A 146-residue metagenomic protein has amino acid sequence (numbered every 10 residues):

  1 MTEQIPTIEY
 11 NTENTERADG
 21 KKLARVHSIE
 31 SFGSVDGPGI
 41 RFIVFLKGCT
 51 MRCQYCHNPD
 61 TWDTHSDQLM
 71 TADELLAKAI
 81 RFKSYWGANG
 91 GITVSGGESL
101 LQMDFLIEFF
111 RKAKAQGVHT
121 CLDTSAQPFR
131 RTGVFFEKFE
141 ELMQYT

Functional and structural regions predicted by a protein language model:
M1-F45, R52-S66, R81-A88: N-terminal [4Fe-4S]-dependent radical SAM core
A24, I40, N58-E141: Conserved Radical SAM active-site core
M143-T146: Non-cysteine beta-strand/loop elements that form the S-adenosyl-L-methionine
